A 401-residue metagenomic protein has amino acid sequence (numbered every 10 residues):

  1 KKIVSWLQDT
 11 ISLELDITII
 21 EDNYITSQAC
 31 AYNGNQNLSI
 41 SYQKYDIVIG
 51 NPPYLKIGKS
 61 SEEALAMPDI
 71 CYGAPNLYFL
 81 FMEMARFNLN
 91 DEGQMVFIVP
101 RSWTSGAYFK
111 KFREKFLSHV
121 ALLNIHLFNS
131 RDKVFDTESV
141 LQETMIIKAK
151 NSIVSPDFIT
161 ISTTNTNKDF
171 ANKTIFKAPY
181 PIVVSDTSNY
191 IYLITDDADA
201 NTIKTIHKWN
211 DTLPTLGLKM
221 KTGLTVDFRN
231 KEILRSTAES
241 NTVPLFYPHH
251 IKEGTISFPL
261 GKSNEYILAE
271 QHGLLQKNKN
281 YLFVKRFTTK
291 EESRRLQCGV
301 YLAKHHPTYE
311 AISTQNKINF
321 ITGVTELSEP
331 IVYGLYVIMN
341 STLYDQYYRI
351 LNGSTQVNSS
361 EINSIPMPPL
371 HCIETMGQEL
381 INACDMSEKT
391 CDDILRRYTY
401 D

Functional and structural regions predicted by a protein language model:
K1, S12-L13, I19-W209: Signature of N6-adenine DNA methyltransferases within the class I
I3-L7: Conserved SAM-binding loop
I40, Y400-D401: Short, Lys/Arg-enriched, disordered terminal segments
A198-Y400: Polybasic, glycine- and aromatic-enriched phosphate-binding surface used to engage nucleic acids
